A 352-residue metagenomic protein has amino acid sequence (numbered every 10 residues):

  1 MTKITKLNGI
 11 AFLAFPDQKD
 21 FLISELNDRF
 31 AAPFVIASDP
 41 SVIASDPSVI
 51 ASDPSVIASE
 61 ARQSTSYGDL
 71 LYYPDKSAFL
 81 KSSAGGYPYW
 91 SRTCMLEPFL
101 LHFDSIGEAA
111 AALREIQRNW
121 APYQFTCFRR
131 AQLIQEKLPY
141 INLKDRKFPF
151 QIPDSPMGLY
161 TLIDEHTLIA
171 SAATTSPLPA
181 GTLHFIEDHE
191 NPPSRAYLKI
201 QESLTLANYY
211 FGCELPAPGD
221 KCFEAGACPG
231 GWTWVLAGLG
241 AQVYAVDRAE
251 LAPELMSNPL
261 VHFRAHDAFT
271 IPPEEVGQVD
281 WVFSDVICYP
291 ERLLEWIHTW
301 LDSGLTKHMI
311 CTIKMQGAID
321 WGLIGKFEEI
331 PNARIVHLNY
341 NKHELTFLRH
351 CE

Functional and structural regions predicted by a protein language model:
M1-E352: SAM-dependent transferase fold signal centered on methyltransferase-like domains, encompassing both Class I
